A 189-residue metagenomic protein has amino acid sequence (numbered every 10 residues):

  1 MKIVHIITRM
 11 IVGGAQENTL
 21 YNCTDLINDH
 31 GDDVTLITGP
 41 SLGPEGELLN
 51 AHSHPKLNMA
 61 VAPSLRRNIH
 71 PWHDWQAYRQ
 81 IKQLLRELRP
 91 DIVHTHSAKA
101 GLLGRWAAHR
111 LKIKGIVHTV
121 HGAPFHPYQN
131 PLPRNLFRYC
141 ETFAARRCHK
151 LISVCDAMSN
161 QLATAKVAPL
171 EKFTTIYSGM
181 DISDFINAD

Functional and structural regions predicted by a protein language model:
I3, I92, A108-A123, E141 (+1 more regions): Active-site proximal beta-strand in glycosyltransferases
H5-H73, M158, K166, K172-T175: N-terminal strand-loop element at the rim of the active site of nucleotide-sugar-dependent glycosyltransferases
T8, A15-N18, H96, R147 (+2 more regions): Replace "coordinates the UDP/GDP/TDP-sugar" with "coordinates nucleotide-activated sugar donors
R66-H70, P124-Q129, S183-F185: A short acidic, helix-capping loop that chelates divalent metal ions and anchors anionic groups
W72-R79, K114-G115, F125-R147, N160: Nucleotide-sugar donor phosphate/pyrophosphate-binding loop at the beta->alpha transition of glycosyltransferases
L85, R89-P90: Proline-aspartate-enriched helix->loop->beta-strand connector
T95-G101, V120: Short His-centered aromatic/hydrophobic patch
R147-T175, M180-D184: A short, active-site helix/loop in glycosyltransferases that binds the activated sugar's phosphate group
